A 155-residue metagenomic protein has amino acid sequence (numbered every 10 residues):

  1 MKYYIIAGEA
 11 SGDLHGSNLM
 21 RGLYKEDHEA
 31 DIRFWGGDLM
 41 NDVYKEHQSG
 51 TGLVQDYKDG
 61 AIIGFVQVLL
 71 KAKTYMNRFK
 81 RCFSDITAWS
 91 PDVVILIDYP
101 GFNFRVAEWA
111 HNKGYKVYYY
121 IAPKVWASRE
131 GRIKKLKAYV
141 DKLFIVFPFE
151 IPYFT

Functional and structural regions predicted by a protein language model:
Y4-T155: Active-site and donor-binding regions of nucleotide-sugar-utilizing enzymes
